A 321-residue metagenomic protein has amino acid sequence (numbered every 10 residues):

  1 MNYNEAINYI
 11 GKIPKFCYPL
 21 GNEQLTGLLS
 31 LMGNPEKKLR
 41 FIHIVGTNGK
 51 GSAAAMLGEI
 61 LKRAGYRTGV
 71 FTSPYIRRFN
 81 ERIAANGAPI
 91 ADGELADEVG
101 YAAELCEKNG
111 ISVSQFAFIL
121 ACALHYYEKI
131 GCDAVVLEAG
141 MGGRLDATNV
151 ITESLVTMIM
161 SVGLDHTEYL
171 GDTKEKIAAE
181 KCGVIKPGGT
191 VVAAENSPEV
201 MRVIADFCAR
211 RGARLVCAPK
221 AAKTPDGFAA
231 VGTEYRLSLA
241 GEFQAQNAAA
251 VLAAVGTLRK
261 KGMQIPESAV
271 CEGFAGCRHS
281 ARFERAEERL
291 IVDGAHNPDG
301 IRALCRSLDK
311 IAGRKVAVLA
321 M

Functional and structural regions predicted by a protein language model:
M1-N48, S52-R67, I76-R77, T190-A193 (+2 more regions): N-terminal leader/targeting and accessory segments in enzymes
N22, T26-K37, R63-T152, E168-L170 (+1 more regions): ATP-dependent carboxylate-amine ligase catalytic core
L28, L57, L61, L120-Y127 (+2 more regions): Buried hydrophobic packing segments
K38, A134-L137, L145-M158, V162-G163 (+2 more regions): Nucleotide phosphate-binding/pyrophosphate-handling subdomain across enzymes that bind or process nucleotide phosphates
E59, I83-A85, N149-S154, D172-K174 (+2 more regions): Short, glycine/charged-enriched secondary-structure capping and boundary segments
I83, A221, F283-R285: A structural signal for short hydrophobic beta-strand segments in well-ordered beta-sheet cores
G131-A139, S154-S238, A248-S268: Acidic, Mg2+-coordinating active-site environments of NTP-dependent enzymes
